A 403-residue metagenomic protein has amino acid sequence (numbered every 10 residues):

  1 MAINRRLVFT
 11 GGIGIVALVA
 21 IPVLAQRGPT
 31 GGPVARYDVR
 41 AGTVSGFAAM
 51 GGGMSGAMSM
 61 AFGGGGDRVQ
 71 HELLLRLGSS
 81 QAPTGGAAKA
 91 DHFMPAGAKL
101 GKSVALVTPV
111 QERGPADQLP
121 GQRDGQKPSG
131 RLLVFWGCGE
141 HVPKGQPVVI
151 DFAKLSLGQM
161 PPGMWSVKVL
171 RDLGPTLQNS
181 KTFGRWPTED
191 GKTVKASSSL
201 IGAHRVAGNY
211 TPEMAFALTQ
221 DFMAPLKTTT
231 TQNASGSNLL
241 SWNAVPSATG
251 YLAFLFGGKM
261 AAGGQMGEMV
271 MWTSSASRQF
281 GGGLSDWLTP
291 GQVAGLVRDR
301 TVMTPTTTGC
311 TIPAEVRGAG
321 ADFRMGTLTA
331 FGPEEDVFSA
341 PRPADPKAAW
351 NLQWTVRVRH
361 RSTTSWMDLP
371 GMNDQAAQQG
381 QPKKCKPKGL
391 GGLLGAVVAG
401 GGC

Functional and structural regions predicted by a protein language model:
V8-F9: N-terminal export leaders
A20-P22: N-terminal signal peptide c-region/cleavage motif recognized by signal peptidases
G31-P187: Solvent-exposed N-terminal domain segments of exported/luminal and surface proteins
P33-F47, P212-A234, N238-L239: Short, compositionally biased P/S/T/A/G/V-rich stretches that sit at domain boundaries
D190-M214, A321-E335: Short, aromatic- and glycine-rich surface loops/edge beta-strands on solvent-exposed regions
N238-S247: Conserved aromatic anchor
P246-T249, K259-C403: Hydrophilic extracytoplasmic domains
